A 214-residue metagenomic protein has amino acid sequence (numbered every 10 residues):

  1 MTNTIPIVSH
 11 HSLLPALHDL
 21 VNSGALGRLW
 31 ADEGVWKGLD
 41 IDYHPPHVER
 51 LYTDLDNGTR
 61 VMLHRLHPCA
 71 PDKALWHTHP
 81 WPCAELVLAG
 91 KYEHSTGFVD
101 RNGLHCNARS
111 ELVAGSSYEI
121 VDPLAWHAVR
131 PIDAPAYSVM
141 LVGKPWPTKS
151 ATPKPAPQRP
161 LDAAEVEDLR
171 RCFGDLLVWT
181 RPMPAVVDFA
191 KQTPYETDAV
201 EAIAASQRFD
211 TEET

Functional and structural regions predicted by a protein language model:
T2-H11, F98-V99, G103-S110, L161-V166 (+5 more regions): Catalytic phosphate/metal-binding cores of nucleic-acid and nucleotide-processing enzymes, i.e., regions that mediate
T2-V61, L104: A short, N-terminal "cap"/entry segment at the start of jelly-roll beta-barrel domains of the cupin/DSBH fold
D40, D72-W76, N107, W126-A128: Catalytic micro-motifs at enzyme active sites that drive phosphoryl/nucleotidyl and oxygen chemistry
D56-R60, P68-P71, K91-E93: Short, charged/polar surface micro-motifs in flexible loops or helix N-caps
M62-H79, L112-V113, D122-L124: Conserved short histidine dyad/triad with adjacent acidic residue
T78-H94: Short, conserved beta-strand element in jelly-roll/cupin
A84, D133-S150: A short hydrophobic beta-strand segment most commonly corresponding to one strand of the jelly-roll/cupin
F98-P131: Short acidic-glycine-tyrosine-enriched beta hairpin
